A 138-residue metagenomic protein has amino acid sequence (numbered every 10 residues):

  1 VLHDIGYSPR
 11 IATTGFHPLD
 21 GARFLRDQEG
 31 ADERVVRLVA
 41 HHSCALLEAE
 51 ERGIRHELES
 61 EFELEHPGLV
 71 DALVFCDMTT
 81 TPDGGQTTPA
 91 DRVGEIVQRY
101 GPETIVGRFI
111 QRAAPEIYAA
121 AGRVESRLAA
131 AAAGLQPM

Functional and structural regions predicted by a protein language model:
V1-I96: Divalent metal-dependent catalytic cores for phosphoryl transfer on phosphate-bearing substrates
V93-I105: Short helix/strand-capping connector loops at secondary-structure junctions
P102-M138: Charged phosphate-binding loop/patch that engages nucleotide di/tri-phosphates or the phosphate backbone of nucleic
